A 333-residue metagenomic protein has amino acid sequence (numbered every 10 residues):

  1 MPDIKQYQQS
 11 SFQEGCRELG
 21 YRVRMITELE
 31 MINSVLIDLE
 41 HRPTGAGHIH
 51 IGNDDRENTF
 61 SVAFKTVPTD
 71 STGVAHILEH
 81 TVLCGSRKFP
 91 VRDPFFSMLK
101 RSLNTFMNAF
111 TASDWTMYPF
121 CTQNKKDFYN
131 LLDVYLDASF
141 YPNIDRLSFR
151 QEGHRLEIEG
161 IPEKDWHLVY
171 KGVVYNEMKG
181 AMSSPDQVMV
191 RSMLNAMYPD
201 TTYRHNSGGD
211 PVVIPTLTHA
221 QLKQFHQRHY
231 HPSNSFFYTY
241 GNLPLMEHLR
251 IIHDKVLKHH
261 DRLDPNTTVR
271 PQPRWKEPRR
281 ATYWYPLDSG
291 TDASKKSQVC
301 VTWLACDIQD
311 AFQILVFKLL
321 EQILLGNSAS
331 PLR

Functional and structural regions predicted by a protein language model:
M1-R17, V67, T81-E277, D292-D310 (+1 more regions): Charge-rich, well-structured scaffold segments of protease-associated domains
P2-D55: N- or domain-start disorder-to-order transition segments that initiate the globular core
T27-E28, S289-T291: Short Gly/Pro-enriched turn/cap motifs at secondary-structure boundaries
S34-L36, E57-T59, W115-M117, Q298: A generic structural signal for beta-strand entry/edge sites
V35-R42, R279-S289: Short acidic-hydrophobic surface loop/beta-edge motif
E40-D55, T291-C300, I308-A311: Active-site-adjacent "gating/activation" loops or surface patches in catalytic cores
A46-G47, S102-N104, Q221, Y283-P286: Short structured motifs
G52-M98, D310-L324: Active/ligand-binding-proximal structured segments within catalytic/core domains that scaffold catalytic residues
